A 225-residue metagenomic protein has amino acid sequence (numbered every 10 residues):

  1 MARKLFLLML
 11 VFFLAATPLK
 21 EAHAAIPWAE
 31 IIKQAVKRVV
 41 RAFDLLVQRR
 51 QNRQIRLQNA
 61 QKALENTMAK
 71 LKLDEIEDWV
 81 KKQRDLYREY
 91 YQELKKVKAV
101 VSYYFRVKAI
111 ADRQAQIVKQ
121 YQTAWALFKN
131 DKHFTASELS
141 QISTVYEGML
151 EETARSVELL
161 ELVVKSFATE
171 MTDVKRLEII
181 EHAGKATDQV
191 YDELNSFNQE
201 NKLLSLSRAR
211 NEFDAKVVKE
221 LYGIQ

Functional and structural regions predicted by a protein language model:
M1-V36: Bacterial Sec-dependent N-terminal signal peptides
A22-K98: Start-of-domain marker
V40, D44-V47, Q51, Q58 (+5 more regions): Short amphipathic alpha-helical segments with heptad-repeat character
V47, Q61, M68, L94 (+5 more regions): A structural signal for well-ordered alpha-helices, especially hydrophobic packing surfaces of coiled-coils
N59, N66, L73-I76, V80 (+5 more regions): Residue-level recognition of alpha-helical coiled-coils, specifically the heptad-repeat register on one helix face
L64-W125, H133, E138-Q141: Long, charged all-alpha helical bundle/coiled-coil segments in cytosolic proteins
I110-E181: Extended amphipathic alpha-helical interaction segments
E158-Q225: Long amphipathic all-alpha helical oligomerization modules
